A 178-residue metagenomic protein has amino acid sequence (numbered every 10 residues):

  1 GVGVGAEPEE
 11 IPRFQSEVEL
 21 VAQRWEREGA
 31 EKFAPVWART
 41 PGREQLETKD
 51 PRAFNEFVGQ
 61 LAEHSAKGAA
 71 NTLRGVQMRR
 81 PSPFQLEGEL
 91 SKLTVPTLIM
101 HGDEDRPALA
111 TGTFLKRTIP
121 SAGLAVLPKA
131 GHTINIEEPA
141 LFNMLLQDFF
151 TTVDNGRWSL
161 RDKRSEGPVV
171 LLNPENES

Functional and structural regions predicted by a protein language model:
G1-E28, K32, S165: Flexible "cap/lid" loop of the alpha/beta hydrolase fold
G1-G3, D103, P128: Nucleotide-sugar donor-binding loop of glycosyltransferases
E9-R13, R27-E89: Conserved alpha/beta-hydrolase catalytic His-Asp/Glu region
E87, T113-F114: Active-site phosphate/pyrophosphate- and oxyanion-stabilizing loops and adjacent acidic/basic residues in soluble
L90-T94, R117-I119: Short, conserved loop/helix-junction motifs that constitute active-site signature segments in enzyme catalytic cores
K92-L93, I99-H101: Short beta-strand/loop motif that positions the catalytic acidic residue of the alpha/beta-hydrolase fold
R106-T111: Conserved alpha/beta-hydrolase "acid-adjacent" motif
S121-S178: Catalytic active-site module of serine/aspartate enzymes centered on a nucleophile-bearing elbow/loop
